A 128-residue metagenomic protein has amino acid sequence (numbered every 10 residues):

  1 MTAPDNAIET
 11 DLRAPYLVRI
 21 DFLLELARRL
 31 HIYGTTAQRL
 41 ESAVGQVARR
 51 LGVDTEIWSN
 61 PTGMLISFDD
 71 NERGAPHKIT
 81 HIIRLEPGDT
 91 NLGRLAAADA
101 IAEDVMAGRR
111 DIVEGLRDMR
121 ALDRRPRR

Functional and structural regions predicted by a protein language model:
M1-R110: Soluble N-terminal domains of membrane-associated systems
V113-R128: Cytosolic-side membrane-insertion boundary helix
